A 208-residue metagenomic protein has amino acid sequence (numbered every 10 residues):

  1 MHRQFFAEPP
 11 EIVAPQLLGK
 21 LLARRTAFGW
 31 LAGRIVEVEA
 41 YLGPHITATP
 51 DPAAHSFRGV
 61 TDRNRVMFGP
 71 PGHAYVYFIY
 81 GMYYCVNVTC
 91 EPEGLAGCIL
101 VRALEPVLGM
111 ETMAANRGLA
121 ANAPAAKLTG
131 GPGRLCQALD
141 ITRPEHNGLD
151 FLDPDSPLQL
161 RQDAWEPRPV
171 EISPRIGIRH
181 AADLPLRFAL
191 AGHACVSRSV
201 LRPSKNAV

Functional and structural regions predicted by a protein language model:
M1-V208: Conserved, well-structured core segments that form or line functional sites
